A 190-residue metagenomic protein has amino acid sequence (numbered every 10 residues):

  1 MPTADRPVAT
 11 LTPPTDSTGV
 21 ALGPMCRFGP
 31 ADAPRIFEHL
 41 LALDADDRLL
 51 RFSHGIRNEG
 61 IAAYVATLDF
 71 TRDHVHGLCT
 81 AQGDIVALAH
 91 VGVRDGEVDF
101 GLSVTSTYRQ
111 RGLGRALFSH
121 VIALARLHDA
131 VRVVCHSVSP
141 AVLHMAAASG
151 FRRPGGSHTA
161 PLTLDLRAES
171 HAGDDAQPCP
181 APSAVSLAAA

Functional and structural regions predicted by a protein language model:
M1-G19: Short acidic N-proximal helix/loop "leader" segments that mark the beginning of a domain or an inter-domain linker
G23-I36: A short beta-loop-alpha structural element at the N-terminal edge of CoA-dependent acyl/N-acetyltransferase catalytic
A42, L49-D99: Acetyl-CoA-dependent GNAT
V104, Q110-A125, A148: Conserved acetyl-CoA-binding loop-helix of GNAT-fold acetyltransferases
A125-V138: Conserved GNAT acetyl-CoA-binding A-motif
H136, R152-R167: Conserved catalytic-core motifs of GNAT/GCN5-like acyltransferases
A168-D175: Short, charged/polar, Gly/Pro-enriched secondary-structure boundary elements
D175-A190: Short, cationic low-complexity segments
